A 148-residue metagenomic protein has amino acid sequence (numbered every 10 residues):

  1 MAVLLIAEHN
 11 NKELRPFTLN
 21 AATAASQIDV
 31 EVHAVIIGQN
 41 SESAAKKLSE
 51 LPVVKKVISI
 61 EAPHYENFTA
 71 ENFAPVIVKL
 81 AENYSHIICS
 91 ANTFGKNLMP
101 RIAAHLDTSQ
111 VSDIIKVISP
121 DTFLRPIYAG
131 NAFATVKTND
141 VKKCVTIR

Functional and structural regions predicted by a protein language model:
M1-R148: N-terminal glycine-rich FAD/FM-binding segment characteristic of electron-transfer flavoproteins
